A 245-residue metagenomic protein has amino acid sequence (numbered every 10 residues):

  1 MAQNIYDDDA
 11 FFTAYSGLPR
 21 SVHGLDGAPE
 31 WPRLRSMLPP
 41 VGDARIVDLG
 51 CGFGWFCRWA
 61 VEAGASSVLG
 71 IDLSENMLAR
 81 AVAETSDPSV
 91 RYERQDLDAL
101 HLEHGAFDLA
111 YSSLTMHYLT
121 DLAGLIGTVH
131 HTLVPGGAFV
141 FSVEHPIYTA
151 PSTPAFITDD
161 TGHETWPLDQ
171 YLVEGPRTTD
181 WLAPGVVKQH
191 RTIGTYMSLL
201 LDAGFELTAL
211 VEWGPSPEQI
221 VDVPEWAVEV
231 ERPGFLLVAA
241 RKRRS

Functional and structural regions predicted by a protein language model:
M1-V41, W55, W59, M77-R80: Conserved class I S-adenosyl-L-methionine
V47-L49, F53-A99: Class I SAM-dependent methyltransferase SAM/SAH-binding core
H101-A110: A short acidic, Gly/Pro-enriched loop at the edge of an enzyme's catalytic core that lines a small-molecule cofactor
A123-A138: A short glycine-rich, Lys/Arg-flanked "PGG" loop and its adjoining helix->strand segment in the class I
A138-G175: Conserved class I S-adenosyl-L-methionine
V143, I147-A150, D180-G194: Acceptor-substrate binding/catalytic loop of class I
P176, V187-L210: Short alpha-helix
L199-S245: C-terminal lobe and adjacent flexible extensions of AdoMet/dcAdoMet transferase-like proteins
